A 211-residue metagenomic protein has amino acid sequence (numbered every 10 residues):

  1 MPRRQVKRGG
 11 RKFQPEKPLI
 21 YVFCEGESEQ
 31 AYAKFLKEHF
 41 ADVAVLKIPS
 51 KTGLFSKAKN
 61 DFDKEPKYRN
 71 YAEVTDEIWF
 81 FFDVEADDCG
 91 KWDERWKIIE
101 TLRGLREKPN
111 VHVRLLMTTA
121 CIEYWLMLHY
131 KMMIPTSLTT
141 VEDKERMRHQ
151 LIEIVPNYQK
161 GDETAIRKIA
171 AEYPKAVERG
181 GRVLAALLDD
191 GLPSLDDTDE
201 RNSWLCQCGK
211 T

Functional and structural regions predicted by a protein language model:
P2-L19, Q30, K34-P49, D63-E77 (+1 more regions): C-terminal accessory helical subdomains adjacent to catalytic cores in phosphodiester- and nucleotide-handling enzymes
C24-G26: Helix N-cap/beta->alpha junction signal
K51-D61: Eukaryotic endosomal/vacuolar membrane-trafficking regulators centered on PX-domain-mediated PI3P pathways
